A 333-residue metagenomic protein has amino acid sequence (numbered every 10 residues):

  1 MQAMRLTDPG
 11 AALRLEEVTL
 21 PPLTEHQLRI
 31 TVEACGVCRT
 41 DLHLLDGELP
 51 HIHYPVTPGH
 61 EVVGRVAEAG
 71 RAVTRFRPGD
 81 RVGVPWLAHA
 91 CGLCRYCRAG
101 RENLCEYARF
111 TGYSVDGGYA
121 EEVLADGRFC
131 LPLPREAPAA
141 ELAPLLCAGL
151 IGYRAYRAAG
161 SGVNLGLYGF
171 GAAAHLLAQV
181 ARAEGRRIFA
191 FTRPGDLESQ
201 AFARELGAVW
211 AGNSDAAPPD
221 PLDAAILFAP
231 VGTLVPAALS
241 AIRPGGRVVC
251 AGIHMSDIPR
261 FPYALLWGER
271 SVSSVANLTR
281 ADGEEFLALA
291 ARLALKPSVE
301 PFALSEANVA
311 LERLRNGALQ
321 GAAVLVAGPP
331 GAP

Functional and structural regions predicted by a protein language model:
M1-V63, Y153, G328-P333: Short N-terminal strand-loop motif that marks the start of NAD(P)H/FAD-dependent oxidoreductase cofactor-binding domains
P21-C35, E48-R95, F129, P134-A137: Glycine-rich beta-strand-centered segment in the early N-terminal region that forms part of a ligand/cofactor-binding
C38, F76, P85-L131: Cysteine-cluster motifs in flexible loop/terminal segments that predominantly coordinate metals
R75-P78, S161, P244: Short, flexible surface segments
R135-D215: Mid-domain Rossmann-like dinucleotide-binding core that forms the NAD(H)/NADP(H) cofactor-binding site
A159, F189, L197-S271, A332-P333: Glycine-rich cofactor phosphate-binding loops and adjacent beta1-alpha1 units of small-molecule cofactor enzyme domains
P236, R280-P333: C-terminal hydrophobic helical "lid"/dimerization subdomain of Rossmann-like NAD(P)H-dependent oxidoreductases
